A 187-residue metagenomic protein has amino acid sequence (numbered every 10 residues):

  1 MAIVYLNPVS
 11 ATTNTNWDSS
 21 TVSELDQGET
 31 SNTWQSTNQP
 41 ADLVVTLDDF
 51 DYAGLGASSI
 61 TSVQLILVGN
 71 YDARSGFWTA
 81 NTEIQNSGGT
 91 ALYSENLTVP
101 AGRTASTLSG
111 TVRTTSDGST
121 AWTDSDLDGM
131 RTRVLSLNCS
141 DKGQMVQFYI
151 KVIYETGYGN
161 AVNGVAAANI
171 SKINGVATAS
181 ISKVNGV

Functional and structural regions predicted by a protein language model:
M1-V187: Disulfide-rich extracellular domains of secreted proteins
